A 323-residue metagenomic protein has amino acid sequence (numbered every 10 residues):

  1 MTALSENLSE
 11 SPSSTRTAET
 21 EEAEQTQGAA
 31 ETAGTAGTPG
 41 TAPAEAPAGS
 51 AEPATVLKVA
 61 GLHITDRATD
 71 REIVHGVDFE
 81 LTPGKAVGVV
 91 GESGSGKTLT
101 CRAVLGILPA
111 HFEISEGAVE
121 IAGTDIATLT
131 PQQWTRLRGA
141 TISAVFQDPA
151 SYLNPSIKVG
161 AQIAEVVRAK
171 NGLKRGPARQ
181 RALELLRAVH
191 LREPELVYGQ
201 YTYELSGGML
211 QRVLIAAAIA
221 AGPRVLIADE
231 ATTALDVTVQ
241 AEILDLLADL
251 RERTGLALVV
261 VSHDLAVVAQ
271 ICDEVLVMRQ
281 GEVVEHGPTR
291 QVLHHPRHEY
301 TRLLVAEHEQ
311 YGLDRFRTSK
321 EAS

Functional and structural regions predicted by a protein language model:
E113-D125: Conserved ABC transporter NBD signature motif
D125, P177-L196, V305-A306: Conserved ABC ATPase "signature" region
Q200-L205, M209: Conserved ABC ATPase signature
A220-R224: A short, proline-enriched helix->beta-strand linker immediately N-terminal to the Walker B motif in ABC-type P-loop
A241-T254: Helical segment within the ABC ATPase nucleotide-binding domain
V268-Q270: A short, surface-exposed alpha-helical micro-motif characterized by mixed small hydrophobic and charged/polar residues
V283-G287: ABC ATPase "signature
